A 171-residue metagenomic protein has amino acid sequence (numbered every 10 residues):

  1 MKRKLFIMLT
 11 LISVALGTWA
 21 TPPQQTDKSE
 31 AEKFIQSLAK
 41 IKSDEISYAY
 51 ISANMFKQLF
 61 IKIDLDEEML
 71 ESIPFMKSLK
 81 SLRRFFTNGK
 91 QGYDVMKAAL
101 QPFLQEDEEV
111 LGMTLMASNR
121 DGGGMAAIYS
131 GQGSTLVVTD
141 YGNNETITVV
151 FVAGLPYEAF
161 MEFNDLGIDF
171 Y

Functional and structural regions predicted by a protein language model:
M1-D27, F34: Bacterial Sec-dependent N-terminal signal peptides
R3, L38-K40, T139-Y141: A general structural signal for short secondary-structure junctions and capping/turn motifs
Q25-Q91, V95: Early exported N-terminus immediately downstream of N-terminal targeting peptides
G89-A98, T135-V137, I147: Short, surface-exposed beta-strand/loop "edge" segments at domain boundaries and coil↔beta transitions
K97-S130: Short Gly/Thr-rich strand-loop-strand
A126-Y157: A short, solvent-exposed beta-edge/loop patch
A153-Y171: Surface-exposed amphipathic alpha-helical segments
